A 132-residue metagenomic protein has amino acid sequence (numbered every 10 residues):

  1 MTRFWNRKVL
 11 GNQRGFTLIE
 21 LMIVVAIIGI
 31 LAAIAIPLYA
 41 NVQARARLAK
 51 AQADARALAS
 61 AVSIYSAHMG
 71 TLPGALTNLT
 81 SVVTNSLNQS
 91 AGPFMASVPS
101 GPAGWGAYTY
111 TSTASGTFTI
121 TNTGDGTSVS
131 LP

Functional and structural regions predicted by a protein language model:
M1-F16: N-terminal leader/signal peptides at the extreme start of proteins
N12-A40: N-terminal single-pass transmembrane signal-anchor helix
V25, Q52, A59: Conserved catalytic core of two-component sensor histidine kinases
A33, N41-A44, S60, I64-A67: Regular, well-ordered alpha-helical segments
Y39-A55: Aliphatic-rich helix starts adjacent to a transmembrane/signal segment
S60-S63, A67-G124: Extracellular/periplasmic head regions of type IV pilus-like filament subunits
G124-P132: Low-complexity, S/T/G/P-rich flexible repeat/linker segments used as non-globular hinges and stalks within
